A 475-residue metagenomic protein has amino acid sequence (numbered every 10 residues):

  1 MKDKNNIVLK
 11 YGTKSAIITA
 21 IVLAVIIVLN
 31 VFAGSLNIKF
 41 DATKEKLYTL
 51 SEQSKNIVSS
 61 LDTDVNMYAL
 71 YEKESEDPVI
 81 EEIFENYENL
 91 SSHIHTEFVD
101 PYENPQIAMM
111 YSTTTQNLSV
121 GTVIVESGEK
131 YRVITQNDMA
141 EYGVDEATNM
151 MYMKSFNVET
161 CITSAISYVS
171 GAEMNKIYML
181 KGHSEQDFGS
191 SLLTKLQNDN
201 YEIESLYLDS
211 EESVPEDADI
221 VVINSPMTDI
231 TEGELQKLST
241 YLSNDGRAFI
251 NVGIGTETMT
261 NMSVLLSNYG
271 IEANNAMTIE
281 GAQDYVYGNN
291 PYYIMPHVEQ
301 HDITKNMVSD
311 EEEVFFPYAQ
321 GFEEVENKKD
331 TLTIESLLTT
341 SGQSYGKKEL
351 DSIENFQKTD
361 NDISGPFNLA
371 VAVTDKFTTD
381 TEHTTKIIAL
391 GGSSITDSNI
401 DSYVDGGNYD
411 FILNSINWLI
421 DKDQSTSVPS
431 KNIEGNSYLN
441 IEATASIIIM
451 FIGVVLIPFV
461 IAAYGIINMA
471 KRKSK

Functional and structural regions predicted by a protein language model:
K2-K475: Short, surface-exposed patches at the edges or C-terminal ends of soluble domains, predominantly
